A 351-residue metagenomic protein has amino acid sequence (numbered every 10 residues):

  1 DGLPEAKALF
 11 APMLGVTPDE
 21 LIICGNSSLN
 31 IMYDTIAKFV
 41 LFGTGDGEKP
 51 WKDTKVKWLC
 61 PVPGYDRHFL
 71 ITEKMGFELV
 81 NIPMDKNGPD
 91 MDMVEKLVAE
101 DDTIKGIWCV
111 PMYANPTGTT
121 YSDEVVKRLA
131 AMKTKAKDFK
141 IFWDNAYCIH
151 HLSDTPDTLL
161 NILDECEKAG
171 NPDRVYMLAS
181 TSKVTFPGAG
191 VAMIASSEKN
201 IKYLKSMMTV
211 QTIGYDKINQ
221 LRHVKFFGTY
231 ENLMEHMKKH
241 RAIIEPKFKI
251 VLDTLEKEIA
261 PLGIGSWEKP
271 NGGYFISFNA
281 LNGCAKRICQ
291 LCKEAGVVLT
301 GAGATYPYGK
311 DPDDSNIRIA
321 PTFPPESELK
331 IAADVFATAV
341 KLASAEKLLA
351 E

Functional and structural regions predicted by a protein language model:
D1-K137, C148-G170, A285, D334-A337 (+1 more regions): Conserved core of the PLP fold type I
C24, D164-E245, E258: Conserved core segment of the aminotransferase class I/II
G106, K140, Y176: Hydrophobic "anchor" residues on beta-strands that sit immediately upstream of conserved functional sites
N145: Walker B catalytic acidic pair
K238-L252, I264-N279, K293: Conserved glycine-rich beta-strand-loop-beta hairpin in the small C-terminal domain of fold type I
S277-G283, L299-D334, T338-A339: Conserved PLP-binding active-site segment of the aspartate aminotransferase-like
I288-E294, A332-A337: Short amphipathic alpha-helices in soluble, non-transmembrane regions that often serve as interface/regulatory elements
